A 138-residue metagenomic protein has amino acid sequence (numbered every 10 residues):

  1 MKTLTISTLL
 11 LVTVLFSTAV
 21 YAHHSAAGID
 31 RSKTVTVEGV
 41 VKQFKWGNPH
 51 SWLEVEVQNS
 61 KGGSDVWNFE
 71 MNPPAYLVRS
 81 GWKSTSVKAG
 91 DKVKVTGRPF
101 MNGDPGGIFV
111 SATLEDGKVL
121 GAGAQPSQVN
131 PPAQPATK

Functional and structural regions predicted by a protein language model:
M1-T8: Bacterial N-terminal signal peptides that target proteins for export
L9-L10, V20: Cleavable N-terminal signal peptides
V20-V35: Short boundary/loop segments of OB/S1/cold-shock single-stranded nucleic-acid-binding domains
V37-V41: Conserved hydrophobic positions within beta-strands
G47-Q58: Short aromatic-glycine-enriched beta-strand elements
R79-V95: Short nucleic-acid-contacting surface segments enriched for D/E, G, S/T with interspersed K/R
F100-A124: OB-fold/S1-family single-stranded nucleic acid-binding modules
